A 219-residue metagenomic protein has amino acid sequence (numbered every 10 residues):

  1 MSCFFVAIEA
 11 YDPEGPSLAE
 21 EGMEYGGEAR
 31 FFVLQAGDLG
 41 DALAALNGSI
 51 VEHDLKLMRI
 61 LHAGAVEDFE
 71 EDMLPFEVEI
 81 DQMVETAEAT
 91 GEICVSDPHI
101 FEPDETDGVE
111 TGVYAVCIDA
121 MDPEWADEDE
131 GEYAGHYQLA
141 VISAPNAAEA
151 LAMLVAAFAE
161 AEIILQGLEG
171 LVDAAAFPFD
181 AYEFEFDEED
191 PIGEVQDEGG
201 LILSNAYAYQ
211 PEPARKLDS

Functional and structural regions predicted by a protein language model:
M1-E14, G64-E124, V172-S219: A cross-kingdom feature marking charged/low-complexity
V6-I8, L57-I60, V116, I142 (+2 more regions): Hydrophobic beta-strand residues in large extracellular and virion-surface proteins
E21-G26, D129-A134: Short, flexible turn/loop "capping" segments at secondary-structure junctions
G27, D38, D54, E79 (+3 more regions): Polar/charged low-complexity regions in secreted precursors and cytosolic/nuclear IDRs
G27-G37, A134-P145: A short, exposed loop/beta-hairpin motif centered on an aromatic-Gly-Thr core
D38-I50, N146-A161: A short, charged, amphipathic alpha-helix used as a generic interaction element across diverse proteins
L55-G64, I163-V172: Conserved short beta-strand edge segments in small beta-sheet-based binding/regulatory domains
